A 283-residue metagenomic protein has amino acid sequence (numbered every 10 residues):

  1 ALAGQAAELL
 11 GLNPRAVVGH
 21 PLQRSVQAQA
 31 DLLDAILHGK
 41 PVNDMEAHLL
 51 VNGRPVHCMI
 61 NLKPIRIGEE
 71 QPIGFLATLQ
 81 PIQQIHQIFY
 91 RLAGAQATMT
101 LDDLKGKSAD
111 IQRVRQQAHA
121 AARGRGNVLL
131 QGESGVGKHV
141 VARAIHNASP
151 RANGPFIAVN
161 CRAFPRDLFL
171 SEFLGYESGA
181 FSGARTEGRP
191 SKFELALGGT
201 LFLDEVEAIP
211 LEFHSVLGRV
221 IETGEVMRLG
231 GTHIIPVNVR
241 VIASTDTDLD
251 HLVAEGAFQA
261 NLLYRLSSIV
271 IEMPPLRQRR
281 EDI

Functional and structural regions predicted by a protein language model:
A1-A7, G11: N-terminal capping loop/helix in small sensory signaling domains highlighted by a polar->aromatic N-x2-3-F motif
L10, P14-M59: Terminal output helix/cap of sensory domains in signal transduction proteins
L49, I65-I67, L276: Sensor-regulatory modules in signal-transduction proteins
G53, E69-E70, L217: Glycine-biased flexible loop/turn sites that connect beta-strands or occur in inter-domain linkers
P64-G106: Sensory coupling linkers of modular signal transduction proteins
Q96-P236, R240-L252, P275-L276: AAA+ ATPase active-site-proximal loops
I283: Conserved Sensor-2/SRH helix of P-loop NTPases
